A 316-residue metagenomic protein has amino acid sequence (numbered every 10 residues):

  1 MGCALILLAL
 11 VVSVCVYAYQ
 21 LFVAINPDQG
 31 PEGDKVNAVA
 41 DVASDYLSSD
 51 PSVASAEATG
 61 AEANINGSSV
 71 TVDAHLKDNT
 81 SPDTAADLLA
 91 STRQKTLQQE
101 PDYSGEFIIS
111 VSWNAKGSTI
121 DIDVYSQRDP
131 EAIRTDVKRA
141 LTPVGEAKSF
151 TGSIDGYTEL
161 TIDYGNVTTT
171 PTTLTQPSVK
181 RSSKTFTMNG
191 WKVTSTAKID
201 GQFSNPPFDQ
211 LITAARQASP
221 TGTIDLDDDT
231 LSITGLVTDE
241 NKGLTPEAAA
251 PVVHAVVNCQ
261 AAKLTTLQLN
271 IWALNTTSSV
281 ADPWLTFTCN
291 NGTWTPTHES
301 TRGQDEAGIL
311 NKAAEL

Functional and structural regions predicted by a protein language model:
G2-Q20: Hydrophobic membrane-insertion alpha-helices, especially the h-region of bacterial N-terminal signal peptides
L21-Q94, I133-A140, V144, P207-P220 (+1 more regions): Extracytoplasmic low-complexity, Pro/Thr/Ser/Ala/Gly-rich segments that lie immediately after a secretion/anchoring
A43-S44, P82-D102, V137-A140, V167-T187 (+4 more regions): Short, non-transmembrane amphipathic alpha-helical segments
A63-N64, I108-Y125, K148-E159, M188-V193 (+2 more regions): Short beta-strand/turn "edge" motifs
S68-L76, T158-G165, L231-D239: Short, aliphatic-rich beta-strand segments
K95-T173: Non-cytosolic head/periplasmic domains of membrane-anchored proteins
E159-L211: Glycine-rich, aromatic-bearing surface loops/beta-hairpins
W191-L316: Extracytoplasmic/luminal low-complexity segments enriched in Pro/Gly and acidic/polar residues that act as flexible
